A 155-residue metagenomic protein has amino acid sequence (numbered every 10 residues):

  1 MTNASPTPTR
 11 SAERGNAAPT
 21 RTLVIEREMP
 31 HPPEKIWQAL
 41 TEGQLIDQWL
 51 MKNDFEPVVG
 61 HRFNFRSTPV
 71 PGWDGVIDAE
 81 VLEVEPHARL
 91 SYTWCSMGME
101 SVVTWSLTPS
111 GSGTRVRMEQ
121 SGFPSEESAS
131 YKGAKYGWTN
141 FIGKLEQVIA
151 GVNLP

Functional and structural regions predicted by a protein language model:
M1-D54: Hydrophobic ligand-binding cavity/cleft-lining segments
T2-A4, T20, V76, E83 (+2 more regions): Charge-dense, helix-prone N-terminal extensions
T22, T93-N140, L145-Q147: Beta-strand/loop substructures that line and gate deep hydrophobic ligand-binding cavities in soluble
E26, D54, E80, V102-S106: Short, surface-exposed charged micro-motifs
P33, L82-A88, S106-R115: A short, structured loop/turn motif at beta-sheet edges
I36, I46, F63-F65, V81 (+4 more regions): Hydrophobic pocket/interface hotspot
L50-M51, F55-C95: Glycine-rich portal/gate segments that line the openings of hydrophobic small-molecule binding cavities
Q147-P155: Short, highly charged C-terminal tails/helix-capping segments
